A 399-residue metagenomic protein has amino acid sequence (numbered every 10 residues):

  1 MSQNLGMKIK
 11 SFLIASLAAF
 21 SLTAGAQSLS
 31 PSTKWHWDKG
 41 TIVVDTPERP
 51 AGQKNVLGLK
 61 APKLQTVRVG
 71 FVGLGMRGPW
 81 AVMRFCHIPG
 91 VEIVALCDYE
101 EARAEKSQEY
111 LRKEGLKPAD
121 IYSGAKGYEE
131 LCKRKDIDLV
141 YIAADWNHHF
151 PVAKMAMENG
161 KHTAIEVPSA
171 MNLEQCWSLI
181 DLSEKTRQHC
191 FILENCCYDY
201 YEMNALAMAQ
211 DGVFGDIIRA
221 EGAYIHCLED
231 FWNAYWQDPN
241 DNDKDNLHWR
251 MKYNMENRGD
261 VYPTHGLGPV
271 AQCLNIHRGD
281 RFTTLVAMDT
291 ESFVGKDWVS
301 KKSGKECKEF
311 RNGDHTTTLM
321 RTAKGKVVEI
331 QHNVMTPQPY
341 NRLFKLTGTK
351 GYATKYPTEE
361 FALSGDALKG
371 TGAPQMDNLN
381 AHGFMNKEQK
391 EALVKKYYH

Functional and structural regions predicted by a protein language model:
S2-L13: Bacterial N-terminal signal peptides that target proteins for export
I14-T23: Bacterial N-terminal signal peptides
L29-E114: N-terminal Rossmann-like dinucleotide-binding module
V44-T46, S292-F310, R321-T322, K350-H399: C-terminal glycine/acidic-rich active-site capping loop/insertion
A119-I142: A structured beta-alpha segment of the ubiquitous adenosine-cofactor-binding alpha/beta core
L139, D145-W146, F150-Y198, G212: Beta-strand-loop-alpha-helix segment that lines the small-molecule cofactor/substrate pocket of alpha/beta enzymes
T186-F191, C196-F310: Predominantly a Rossmann-like dinucleotide-binding segment in NAD(P)-dependent oxidoreductases
I330-N341: Glycine-rich phosphate/pyrophosphate-binding beta-alpha loops
